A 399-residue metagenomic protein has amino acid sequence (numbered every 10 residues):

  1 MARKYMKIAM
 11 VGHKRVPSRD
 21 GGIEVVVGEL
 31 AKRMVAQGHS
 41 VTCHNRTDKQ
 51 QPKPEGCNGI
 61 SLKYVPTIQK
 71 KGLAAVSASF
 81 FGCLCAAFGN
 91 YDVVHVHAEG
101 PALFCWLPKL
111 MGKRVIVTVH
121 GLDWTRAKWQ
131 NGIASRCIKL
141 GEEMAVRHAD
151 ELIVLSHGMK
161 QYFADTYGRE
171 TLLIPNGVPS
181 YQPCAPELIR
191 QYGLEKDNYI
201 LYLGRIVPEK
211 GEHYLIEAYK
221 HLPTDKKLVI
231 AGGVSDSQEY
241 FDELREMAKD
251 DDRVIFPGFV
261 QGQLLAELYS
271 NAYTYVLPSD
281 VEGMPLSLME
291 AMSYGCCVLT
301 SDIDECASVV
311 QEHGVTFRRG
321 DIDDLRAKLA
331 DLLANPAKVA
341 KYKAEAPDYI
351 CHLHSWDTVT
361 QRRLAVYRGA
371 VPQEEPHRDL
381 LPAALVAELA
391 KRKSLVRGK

Functional and structural regions predicted by a protein language model:
V25, N198, Y202, V207-H221: A conserved mid-protein helix/loop that constitutes part of the nucleotide-sugar donor-binding site
D48-K49, V178, L203, K227-D242 (+1 more regions): Glycosyltransferase donor-sugar binding loop
L84-A87, L110, I133-E151: Membrane-proximal helix-turn-helix segments that form the acceptor-binding/catalytic region of lipid-linked
F241-Q263: Nucleotide-activated donor-binding/catalytic signature segment of Leloir-type glycosyltransferases, i.e., the conserved
F259-V260, E267-A272: Short alpha-helical donor nucleotide-sugar binding micro-motif in glycosyltransferases
D280: Aromatic "clamp/platform" in nucleotide-sugar-dependent glycosyltransferases that forms part of the donor/acceptor
C297-T300: Short hydrophobic beta-strand element within catalytic cores of glycosyltransferases and related nucleotide-activated
V315-D323, D331-A337: Conserved acidic donor-binding segment of nucleotide-sugar-dependent glycosyltransferases
